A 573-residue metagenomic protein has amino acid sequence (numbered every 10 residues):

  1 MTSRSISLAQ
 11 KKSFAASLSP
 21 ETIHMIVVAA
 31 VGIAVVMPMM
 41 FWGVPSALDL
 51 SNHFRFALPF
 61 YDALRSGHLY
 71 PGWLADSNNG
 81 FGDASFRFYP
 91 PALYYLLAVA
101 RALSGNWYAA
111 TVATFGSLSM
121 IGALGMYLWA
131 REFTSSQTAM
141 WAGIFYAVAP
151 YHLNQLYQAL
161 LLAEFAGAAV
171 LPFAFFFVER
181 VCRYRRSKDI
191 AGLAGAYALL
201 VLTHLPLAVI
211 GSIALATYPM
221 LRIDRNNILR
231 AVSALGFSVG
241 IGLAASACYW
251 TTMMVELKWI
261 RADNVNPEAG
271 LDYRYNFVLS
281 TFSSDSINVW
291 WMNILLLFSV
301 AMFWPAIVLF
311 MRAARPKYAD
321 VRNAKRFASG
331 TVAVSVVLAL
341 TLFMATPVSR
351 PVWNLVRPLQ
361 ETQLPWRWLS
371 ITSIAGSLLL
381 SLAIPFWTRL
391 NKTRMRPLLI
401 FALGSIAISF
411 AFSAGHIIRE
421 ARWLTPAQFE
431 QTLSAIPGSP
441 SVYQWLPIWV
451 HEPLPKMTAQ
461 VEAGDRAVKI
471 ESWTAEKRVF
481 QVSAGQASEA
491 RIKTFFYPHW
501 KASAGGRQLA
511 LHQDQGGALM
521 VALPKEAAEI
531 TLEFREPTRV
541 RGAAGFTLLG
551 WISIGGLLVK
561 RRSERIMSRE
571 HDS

Functional and structural regions predicted by a protein language model:
T2-R422, E529-F534, V540-D572: Membrane-embedded transmembrane-helix bundle of lipid-linked glycan/lipid transferases
M25, L64-R65, F145-A147, L338-S349 (+5 more regions): A generic short-segment signal for beta-strand/edge and adjacent turn/coil regions
L124, R186, P365-W366, P385-W387 (+4 more regions): Extracytoplasmic
L454-M567, D572: Active-site-proximal, structured, solvent-exposed surfaces of multi-pass membrane proteins that position macromolecular
